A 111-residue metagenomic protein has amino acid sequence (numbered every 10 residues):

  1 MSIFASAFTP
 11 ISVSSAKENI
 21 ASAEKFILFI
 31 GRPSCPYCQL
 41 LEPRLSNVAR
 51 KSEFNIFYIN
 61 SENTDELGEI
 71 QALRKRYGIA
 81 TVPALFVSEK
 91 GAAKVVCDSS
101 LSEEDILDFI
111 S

Functional and structural regions predicted by a protein language model:
M1-F26, D105, F109-S111: N-terminal leader/targeting and pre-domain segments
S15-F54: Local sequence-structure signature of Cys/Sec-based thiol-disulfide redox active-site neighborhoods
I30, E53-E69: Thiol-based oxidoreductase modules, predominantly thioredoxin-like and allied folds used for disulfide exchange
S34, E62-N63, S99: Short beta->alpha junction loops/turns
P36-Y37, D65, K94: Glycine-/small-residue-rich active-site loops that bind phosphorylated ligands and cofactors
E42-L45, Q71-L73, S100-L101: Short, glycine/charged-enriched secondary-structure capping and boundary segments
T64-V82: Short Fe-S-cluster ligation motifs
T81, F86-S111: Non-catalytic, surface beta->alpha helical segment in thiol-disulfide oxidoreductase systems
